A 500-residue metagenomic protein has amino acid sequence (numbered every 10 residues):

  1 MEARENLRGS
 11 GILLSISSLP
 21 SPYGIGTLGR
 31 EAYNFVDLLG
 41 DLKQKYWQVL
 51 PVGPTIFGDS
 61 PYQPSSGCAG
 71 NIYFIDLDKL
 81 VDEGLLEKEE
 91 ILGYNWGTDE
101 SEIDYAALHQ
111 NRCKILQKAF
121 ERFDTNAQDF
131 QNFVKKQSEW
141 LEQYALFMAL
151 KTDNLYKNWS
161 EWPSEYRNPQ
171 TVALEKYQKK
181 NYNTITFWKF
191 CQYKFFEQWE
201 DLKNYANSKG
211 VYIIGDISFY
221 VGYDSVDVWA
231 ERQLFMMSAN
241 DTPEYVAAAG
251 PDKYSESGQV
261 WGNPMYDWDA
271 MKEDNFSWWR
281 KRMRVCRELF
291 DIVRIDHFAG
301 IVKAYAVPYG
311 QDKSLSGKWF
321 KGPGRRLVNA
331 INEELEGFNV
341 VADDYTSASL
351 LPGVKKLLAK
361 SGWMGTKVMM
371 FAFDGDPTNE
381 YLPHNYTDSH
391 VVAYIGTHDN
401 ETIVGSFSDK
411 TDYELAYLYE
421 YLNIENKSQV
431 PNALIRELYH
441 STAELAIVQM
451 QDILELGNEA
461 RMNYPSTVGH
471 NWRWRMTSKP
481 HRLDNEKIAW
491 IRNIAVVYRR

Functional and structural regions predicted by a protein language model:
A3-R8, S15, S21, D59-F196 (+3 more regions): Alpha-amylase-like alpha-glycosidases and glucanotransferases acting on alpha-linked glucans and related
G11, S15-N34: N-terminal catalytic cores of NTP/NDP-binding nucleotidyl/phosphoryl-transfer enzymes
R30-T55, L289-F290: Catalytic domains of carbohydrate-active enzymes, especially glycoside hydrolases
D41, Y166, W474, V496-R500: Domain-scale activation on soluble regions of proteins
L50, Y212-I214, S218, I292 (+1 more regions): Outer-envelope exported proteins of Gram-negative bacteria
W188-V221: Conserved, well-ordered alpha-helix/loop/beta-strand core segments that scaffold catalytic motifs
T477-R500: Terminal-tail/helix-coil boundary detector
